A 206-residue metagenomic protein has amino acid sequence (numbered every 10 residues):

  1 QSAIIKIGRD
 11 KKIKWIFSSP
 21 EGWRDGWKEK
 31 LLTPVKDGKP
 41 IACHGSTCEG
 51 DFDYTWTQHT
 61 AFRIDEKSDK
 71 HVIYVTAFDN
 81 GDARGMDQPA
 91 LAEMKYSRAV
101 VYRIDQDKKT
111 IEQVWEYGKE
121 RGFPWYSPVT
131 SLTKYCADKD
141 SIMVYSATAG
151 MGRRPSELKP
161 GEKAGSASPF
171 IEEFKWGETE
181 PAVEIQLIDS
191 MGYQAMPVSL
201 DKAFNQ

Functional and structural regions predicted by a protein language model:
Q1-Q206: Histidine-/acidic-rich catalytic cores in large beta-rich domains
